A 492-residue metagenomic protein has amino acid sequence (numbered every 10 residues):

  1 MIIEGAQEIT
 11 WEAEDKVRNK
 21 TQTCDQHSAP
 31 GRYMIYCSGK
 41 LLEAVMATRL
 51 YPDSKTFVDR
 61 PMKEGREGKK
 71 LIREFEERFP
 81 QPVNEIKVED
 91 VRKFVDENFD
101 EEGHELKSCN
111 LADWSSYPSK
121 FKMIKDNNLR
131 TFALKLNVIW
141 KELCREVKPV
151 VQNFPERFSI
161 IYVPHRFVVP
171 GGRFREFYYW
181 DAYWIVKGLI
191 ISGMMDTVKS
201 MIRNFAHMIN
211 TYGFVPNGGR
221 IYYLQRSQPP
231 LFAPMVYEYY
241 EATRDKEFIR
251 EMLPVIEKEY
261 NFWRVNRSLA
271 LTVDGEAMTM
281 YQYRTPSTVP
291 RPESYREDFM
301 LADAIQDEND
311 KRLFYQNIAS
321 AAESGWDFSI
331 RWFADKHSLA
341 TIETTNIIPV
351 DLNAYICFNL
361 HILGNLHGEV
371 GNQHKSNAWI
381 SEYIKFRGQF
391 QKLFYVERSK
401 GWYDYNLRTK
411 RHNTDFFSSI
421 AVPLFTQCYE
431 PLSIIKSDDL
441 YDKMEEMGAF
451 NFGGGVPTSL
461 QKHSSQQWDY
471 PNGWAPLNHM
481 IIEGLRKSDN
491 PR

Functional and structural regions predicted by a protein language model:
I9, A13-E176, S200-G219, V273-I348 (+1 more regions): Extended glycan-interaction surfaces of carbohydrate-active proteins
Y178-M208, S419-P431, N478-P491: Alpha-helical support elements that line or immediately flank enzyme active sites and cofactor-binding pockets
A182, A233-V236, N353, C357-L360 (+1 more regions): TPR repeat positional signature
I209-M252, P471: Aromatic/His-enriched, Gly/Pro-containing loop or helix-boundary segments that lie immediately adjacent to catalytic
E238-Y283: Acidic/aromatic-lined carbohydrate-recognition and catalytic surfaces of CAZymes acting on diverse glycans
Y239-E251, L363-A378, S488-P491: Inter-helical turn/loop segments and adjacent helix faces that build the functional surface of alpha-helical bundle
I256-E259, S376-Q391: Short amphipathic alpha-helical coiled-coil/interface segments
